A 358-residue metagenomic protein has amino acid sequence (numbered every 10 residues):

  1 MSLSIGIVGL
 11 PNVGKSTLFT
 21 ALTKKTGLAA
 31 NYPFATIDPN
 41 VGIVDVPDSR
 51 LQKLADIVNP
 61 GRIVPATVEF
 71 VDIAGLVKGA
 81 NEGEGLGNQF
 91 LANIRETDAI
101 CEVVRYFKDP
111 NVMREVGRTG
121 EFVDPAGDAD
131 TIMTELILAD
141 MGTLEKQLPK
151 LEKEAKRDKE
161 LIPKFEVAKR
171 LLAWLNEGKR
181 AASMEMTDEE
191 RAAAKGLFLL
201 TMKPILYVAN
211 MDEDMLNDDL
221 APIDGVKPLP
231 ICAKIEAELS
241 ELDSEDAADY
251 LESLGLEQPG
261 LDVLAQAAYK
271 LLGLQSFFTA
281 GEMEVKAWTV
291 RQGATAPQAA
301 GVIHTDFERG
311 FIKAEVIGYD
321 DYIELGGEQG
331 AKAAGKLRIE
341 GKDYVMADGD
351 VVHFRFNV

Functional and structural regions predicted by a protein language model:
M1-E84, N88-R114, G120, A126: Conserved G1/Walker A P-loop phosphate-binding module
S2-V8, V13, F19, K150-A347 (+2 more regions): C-terminal-of-GTPase-core extension/linker across diverse P-loop GTPases
S16, Q52, A92, G142 (+2 more regions): Short alpha-helical basic/polar micro-motif
K24, D56, A92, T134 (+3 more regions): Short, intrinsically disordered, mixed-charge
G27, G79, E135, Q147 (+3 more regions): Active-site-proximal flexible loops/turns
N81-L206, L216: Phosphate/Mg2+-binding loops and adjacent switch elements in nucleotide/diphosphate-handling enzyme cores
